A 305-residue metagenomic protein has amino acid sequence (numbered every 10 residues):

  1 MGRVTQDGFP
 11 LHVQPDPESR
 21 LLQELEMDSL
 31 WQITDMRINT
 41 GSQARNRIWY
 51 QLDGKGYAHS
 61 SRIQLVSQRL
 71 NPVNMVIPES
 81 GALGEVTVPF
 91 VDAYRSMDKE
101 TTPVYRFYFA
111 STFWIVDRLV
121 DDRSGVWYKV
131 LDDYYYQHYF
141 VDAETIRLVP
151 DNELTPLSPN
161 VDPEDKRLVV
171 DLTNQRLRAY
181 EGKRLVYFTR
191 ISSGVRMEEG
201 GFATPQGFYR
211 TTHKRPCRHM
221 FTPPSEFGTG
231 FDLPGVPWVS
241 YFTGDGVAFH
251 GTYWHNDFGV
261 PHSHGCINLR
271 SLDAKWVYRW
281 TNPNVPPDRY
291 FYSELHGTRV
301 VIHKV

Functional and structural regions predicted by a protein language model:
M1, N46-V88, K129-D165: Boundary regions of SH3-family modules and the immediately adjacent low-complexity/disordered segments in eukaryotic
R3-A44, M75-D122, S158: Beta-loop motif signature
Q6-G8, R47-W49, V88, G125-W127 (+8 more regions): Extracytoplasmic
P10, Q51-D53, Y57, K129 (+6 more regions): Soluble periplasmic/extracytoplasmic beta-strand elements of cell-envelope proteins
Q23-S29, Y50, Y105, Q175 (+1 more regions): Solvent-exposed, polar/charged alpha-helical surfaces in well-ordered, non-transmembrane soluble domains, broadly
M36, K55-Y57, I63, R118 (+10 more regions): Solvent-exposed coil/turn segments that connect beta secondary-structure elements in extracytoplasmic/periplasmic
T101-T112, D117-G207: Cell wall/extracellular polymer interaction/catalysis modules
V161-P163, E199-Q206, H213, R218-V305: Exported/periplasmic cell-wall-interacting domains
